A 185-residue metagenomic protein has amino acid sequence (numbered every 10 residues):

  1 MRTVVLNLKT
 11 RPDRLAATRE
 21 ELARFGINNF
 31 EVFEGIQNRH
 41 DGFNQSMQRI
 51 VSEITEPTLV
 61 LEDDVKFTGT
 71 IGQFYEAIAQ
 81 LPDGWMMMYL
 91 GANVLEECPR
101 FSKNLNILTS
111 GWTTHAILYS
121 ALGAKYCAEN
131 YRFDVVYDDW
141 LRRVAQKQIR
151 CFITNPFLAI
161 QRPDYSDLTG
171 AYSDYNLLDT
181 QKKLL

Functional and structural regions predicted by a protein language model:
M1-L61, V65-L185: An acidic/histidine-cluster motif and surrounding catalytic segment that typifies divalent-metal-assisted enzyme active
